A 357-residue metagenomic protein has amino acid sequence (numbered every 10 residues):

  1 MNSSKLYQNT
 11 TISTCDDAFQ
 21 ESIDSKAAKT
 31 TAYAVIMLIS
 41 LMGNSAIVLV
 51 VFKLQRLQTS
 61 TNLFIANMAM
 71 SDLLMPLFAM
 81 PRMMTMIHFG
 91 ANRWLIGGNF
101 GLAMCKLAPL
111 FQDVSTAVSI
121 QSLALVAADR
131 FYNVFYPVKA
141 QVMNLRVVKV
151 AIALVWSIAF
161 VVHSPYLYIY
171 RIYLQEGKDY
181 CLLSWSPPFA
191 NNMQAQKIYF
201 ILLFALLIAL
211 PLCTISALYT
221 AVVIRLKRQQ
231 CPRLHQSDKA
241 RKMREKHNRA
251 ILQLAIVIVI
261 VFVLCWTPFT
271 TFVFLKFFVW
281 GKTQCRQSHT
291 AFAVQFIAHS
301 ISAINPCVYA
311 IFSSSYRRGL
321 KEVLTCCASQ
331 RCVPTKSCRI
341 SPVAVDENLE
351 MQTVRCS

Functional and structural regions predicted by a protein language model:
M1-A18, R228-L252, S314-S357: Intrinsically disordered regulatory tails of 7TM GPCRs
T11-F19, G90-P109, D113-V114, Y136 (+2 more regions): Loop architecture of class A 7-transmembrane GPCRs
S25-L54: First transmembrane helix
K26-A34, T61-L125, Y136, A140: Extracellular TM2-ECL1-early TM3 structural module of rhodopsin-like
L74, T85-A91, S115-L125, Y132 (+2 more regions): Fourth transmembrane helix
L74-M84, V161-S164, Y168, A209 (+3 more regions): Hydrophobic alpha-helical segments of membrane proteins
L183-N192, F204-L207, I224-F269: Intracellular effector-coupling site of seven-transmembrane GPCRs, centered on the ICL3-to-TM6 transition
T214, V261-F274, T290-S341: Seventh transmembrane helix
